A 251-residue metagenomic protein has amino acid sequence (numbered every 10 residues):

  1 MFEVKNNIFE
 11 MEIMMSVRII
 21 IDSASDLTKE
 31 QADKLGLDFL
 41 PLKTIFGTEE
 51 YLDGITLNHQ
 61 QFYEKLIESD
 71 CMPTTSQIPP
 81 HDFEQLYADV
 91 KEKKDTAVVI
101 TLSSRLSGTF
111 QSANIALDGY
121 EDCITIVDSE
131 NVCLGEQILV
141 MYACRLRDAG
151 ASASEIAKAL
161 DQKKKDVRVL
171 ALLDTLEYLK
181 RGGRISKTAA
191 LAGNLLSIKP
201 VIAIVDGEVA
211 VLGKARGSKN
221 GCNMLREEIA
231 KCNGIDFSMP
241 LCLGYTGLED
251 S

Functional and structural regions predicted by a protein language model:
M1-M14: Short, Lys/Arg-enriched N-terminal segments with co-localized hydrophobic residues within the first ~10-30 amino acids
E10-M11, D26, K93, Y178: A generic signature of intrinsically disordered, low-complexity regions enriched in glycine/proline and charged/polar
V17-R18, A24-D38, K43, E49 (+4 more regions): Mixed-charge interfacial surface used for oligomerization/domain docking and macromolecular partner engagement
E50-E121: Class I S-adenosyl-L-methionine
T74, V99, I126, C242-L243: Short catalytic-loop micro-motif centered on adjacent basic/acidic residues
